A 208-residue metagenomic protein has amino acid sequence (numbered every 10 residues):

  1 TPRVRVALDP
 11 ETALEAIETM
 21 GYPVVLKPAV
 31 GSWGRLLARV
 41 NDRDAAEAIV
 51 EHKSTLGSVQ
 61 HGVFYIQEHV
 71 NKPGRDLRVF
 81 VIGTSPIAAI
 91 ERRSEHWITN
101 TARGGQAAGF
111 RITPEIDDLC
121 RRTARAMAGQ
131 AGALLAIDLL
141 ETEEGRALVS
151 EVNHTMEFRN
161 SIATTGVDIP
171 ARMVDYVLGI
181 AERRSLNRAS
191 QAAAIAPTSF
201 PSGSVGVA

Functional and structural regions predicted by a protein language model:
T1-L36: A conserved helix-loop-beta module that forms one wall/lid of the active-site cleft in ATP-utilizing catalytic domains
P2, R35, R75-L77, T84 (+2 more regions): Change "...and in nucleic-acid phosphodiester-cleaving endonucleases..." to "...and in nucleic-acid processing enzymes
V6, V81-I82, E141: Generic beta-strand structural signal
V24, Y65, I87-A88, L135 (+1 more regions): Protein kinase-like catalytic core scaffold
G31, N71, T84, T142-G145: Short strand-connecting beta-turns/loops that link adjacent beta-strands
R35-Q130: Phosphate-binding site of ATP-dependent enzymes
I98-V149, R172-L186: A long amphipathic alpha-helix within ATP-dependent nucleotide-binding catalytic cores
E141-A208: C-terminal active-site "lid" helix and adjoining low-complexity regulatory extension at the edge of ATP-using catalytic
